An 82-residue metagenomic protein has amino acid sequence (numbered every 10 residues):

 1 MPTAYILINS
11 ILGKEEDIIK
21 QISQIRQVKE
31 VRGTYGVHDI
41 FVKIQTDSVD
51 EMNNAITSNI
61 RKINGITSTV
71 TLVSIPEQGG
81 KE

Functional and structural regions predicted by a protein language model:
M1-E82: A compositional/biophysical signature of low hydrophobicity enriched in polar/charged and small residues
